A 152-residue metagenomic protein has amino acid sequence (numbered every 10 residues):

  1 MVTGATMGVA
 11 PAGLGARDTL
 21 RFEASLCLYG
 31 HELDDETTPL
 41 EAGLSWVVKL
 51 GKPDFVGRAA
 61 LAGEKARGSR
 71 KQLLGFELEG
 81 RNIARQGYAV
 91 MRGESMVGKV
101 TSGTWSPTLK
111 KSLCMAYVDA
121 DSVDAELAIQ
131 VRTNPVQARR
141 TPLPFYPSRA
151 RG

Functional and structural regions predicted by a protein language model:
M1-G152: Conserved, structured C-terminal
